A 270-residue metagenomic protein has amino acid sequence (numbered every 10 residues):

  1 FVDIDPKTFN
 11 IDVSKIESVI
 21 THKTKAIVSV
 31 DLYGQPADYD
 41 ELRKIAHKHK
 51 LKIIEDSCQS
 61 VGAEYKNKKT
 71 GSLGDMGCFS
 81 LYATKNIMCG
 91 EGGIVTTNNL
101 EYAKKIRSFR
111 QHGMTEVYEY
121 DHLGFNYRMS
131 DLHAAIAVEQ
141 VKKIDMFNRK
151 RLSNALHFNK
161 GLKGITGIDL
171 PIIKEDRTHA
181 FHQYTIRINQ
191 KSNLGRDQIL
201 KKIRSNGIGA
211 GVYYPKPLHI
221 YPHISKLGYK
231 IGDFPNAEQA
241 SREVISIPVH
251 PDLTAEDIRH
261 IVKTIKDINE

Functional and structural regions predicted by a protein language model:
F1, I53: Short beta-strand "acidic-cap" motif of Rossmann-like dinucleotide-binding folds
D3, V13-S14, S18, A26-V30 (+5 more regions): PLP-dependent aminotransferase class I/II
I4-T8, Q59: Short, acidic/turn-prone active-site loops that include or flank metal/cofactor- and phosphate-binding residues
T21, T70-G71, I87, N126 (+1 more regions): Alpha-helix termination/capping residues and helix-transition junctions
K25, K50-K52, K69, M76 (+1 more regions): Proline-centered loop/turn at the N-terminus of a beta-strand
V30, I54-E55: Hydrophobic residues in beta-strands of the RecA-like P-loop NTPase core, especially within AAA+ ATPase
E55-M88, E116-D121, D169: Conserved active-site segment immediately N-terminal to the catalytic lysine that forms the internal aldimine
S72-S108, M114, D131: Active-site PLP attachment segment
